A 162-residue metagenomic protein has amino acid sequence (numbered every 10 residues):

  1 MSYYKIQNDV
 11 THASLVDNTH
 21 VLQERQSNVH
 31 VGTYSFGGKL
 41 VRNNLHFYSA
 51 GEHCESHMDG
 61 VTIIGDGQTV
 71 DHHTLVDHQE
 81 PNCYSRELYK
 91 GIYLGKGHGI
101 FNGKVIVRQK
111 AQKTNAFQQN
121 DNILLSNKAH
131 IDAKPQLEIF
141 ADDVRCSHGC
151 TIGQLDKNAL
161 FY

Functional and structural regions predicted by a protein language model:
M1-F161: Conserved beta-strand/loop scaffold segments within soluble protein domains that form the structured core and edges
